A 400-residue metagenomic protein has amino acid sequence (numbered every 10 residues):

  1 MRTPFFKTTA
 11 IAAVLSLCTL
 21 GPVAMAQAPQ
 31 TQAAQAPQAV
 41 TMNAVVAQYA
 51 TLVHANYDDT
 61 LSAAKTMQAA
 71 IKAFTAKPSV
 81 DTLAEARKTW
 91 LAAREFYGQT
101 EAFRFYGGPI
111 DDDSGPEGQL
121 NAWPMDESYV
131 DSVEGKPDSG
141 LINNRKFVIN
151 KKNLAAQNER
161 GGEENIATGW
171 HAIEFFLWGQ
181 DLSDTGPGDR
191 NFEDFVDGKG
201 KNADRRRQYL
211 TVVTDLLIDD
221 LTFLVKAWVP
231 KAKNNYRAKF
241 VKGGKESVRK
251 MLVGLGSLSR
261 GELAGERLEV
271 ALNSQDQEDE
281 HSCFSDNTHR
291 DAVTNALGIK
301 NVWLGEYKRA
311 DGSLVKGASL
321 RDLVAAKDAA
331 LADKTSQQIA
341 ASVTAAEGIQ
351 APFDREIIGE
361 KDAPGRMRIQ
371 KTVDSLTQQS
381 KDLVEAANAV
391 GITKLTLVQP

Functional and structural regions predicted by a protein language model:
M1-A26: Gram-negative bacterial Sec-dependent N-terminal signal peptides
Q30-P400: Mature extracytoplasmic or organellar-lumen-exposed domains after removal of signal/transit peptides
